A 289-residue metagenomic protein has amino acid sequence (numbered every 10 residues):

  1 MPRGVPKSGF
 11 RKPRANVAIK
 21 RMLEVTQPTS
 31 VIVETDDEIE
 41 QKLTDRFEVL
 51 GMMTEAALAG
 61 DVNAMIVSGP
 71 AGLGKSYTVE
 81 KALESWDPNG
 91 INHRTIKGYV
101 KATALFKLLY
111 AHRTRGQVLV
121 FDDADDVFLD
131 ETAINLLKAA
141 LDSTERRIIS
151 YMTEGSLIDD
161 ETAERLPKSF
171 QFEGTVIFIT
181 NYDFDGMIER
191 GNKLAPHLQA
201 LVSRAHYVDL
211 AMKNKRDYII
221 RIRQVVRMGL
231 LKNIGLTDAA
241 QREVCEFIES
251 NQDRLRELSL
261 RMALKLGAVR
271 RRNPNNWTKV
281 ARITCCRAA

Functional and structural regions predicted by a protein language model:
V25-G60: N-terminal pre-Walker A segment at the start of P-loop NTPase domains
A59-V79: Walker A/P-loop nucleotide-binding motif
L73, S85-Q117, D125-D130: AAA+/P-loop NTPase substrate/partner-engagement loops
N89-I91, R115-Q117, F172-T175, A200-H206: Short glycine-/polar-rich loops that comprise or flank the Walker A/P-loop and associated switch/sensor motifs
D123, M152-T162, E173-G191, A211-K213: A short beta-strand-to-loop transition that corresponds to the Sensor-1 phosphate-sensing loop of AAA+ P-loop ATPases
L129-F172, N181: Conserved catalytic/switch belt of AAA+ P-loop NTPases
E189-K213: A short helix-turn-beta junction within AAA+ P-loop NTPase domains corresponding to the substrate/partner-engaging
Y218-C286: Conserved AAA+ ATPase small/helical "lid" subdomain
